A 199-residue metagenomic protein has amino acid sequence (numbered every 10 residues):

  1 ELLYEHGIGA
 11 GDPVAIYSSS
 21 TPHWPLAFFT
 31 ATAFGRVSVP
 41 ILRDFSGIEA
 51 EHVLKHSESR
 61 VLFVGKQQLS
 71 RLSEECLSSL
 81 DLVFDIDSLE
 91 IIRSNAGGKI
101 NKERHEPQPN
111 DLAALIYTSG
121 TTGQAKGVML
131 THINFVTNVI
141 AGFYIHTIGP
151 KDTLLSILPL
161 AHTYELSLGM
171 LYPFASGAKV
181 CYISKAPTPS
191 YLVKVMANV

Functional and structural regions predicted by a protein language model:
L2-F45: Conserved AMP-binding/adenylate-forming
Y17-T21, L42, E51, I148 (+1 more regions): Conserved AMP-binding
F28-F34, H56, H162, L171-A175: Short hydrophobic alpha-helices that are characteristic scaffold elements of the AMP-binding
G47, K55, S78-D87, S184-V199: Conserved adenylate-forming
Q67-P109: ANL superfamily adenylate-forming
K99-Y117, Q124, T147-T153: Conserved pre-ATP/AMP-binding loop-to-beta segment of ANL
A113-T137: Conserved AMP-binding A3 loop
V136-T153, L160-V199: Conserved AMP-binding/adenylation subdomain of ANL enzymes
